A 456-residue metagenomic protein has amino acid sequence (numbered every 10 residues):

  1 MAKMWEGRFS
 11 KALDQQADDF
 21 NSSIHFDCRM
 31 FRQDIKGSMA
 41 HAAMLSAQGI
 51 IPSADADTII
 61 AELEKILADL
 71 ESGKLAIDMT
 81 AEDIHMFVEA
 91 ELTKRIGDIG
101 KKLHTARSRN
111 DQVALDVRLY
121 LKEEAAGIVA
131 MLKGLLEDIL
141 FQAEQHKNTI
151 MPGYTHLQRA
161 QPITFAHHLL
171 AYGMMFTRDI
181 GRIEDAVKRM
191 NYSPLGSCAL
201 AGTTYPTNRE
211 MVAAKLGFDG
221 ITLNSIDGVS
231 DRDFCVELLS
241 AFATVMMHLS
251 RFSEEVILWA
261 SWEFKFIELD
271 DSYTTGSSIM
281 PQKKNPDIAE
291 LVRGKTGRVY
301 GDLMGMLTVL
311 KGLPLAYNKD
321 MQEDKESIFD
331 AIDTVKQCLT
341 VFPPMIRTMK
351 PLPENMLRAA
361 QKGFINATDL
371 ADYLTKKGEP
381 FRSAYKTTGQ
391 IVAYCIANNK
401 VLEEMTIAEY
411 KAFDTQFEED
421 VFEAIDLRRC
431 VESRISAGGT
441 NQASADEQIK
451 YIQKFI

Functional and structural regions predicted by a protein language model:
M1-G202, T207-A213, T275-G276, D287 (+4 more regions): A helix-coil-helix interface module used to build multimeric assemblies and to scaffold catalytic/cofactor sites
A2-G37, D98-I99, M280-I456: Glycine-rich cofactor/substrate-binding loops
S38, H85, E89, C235-L238 (+2 more regions): Short runs of predominantly hydrophobic/aromatic residues within well-ordered alpha helices that form helix-helix
H41-I51, Y120, H167, V236-T244 (+1 more regions): Short, well-ordered beta-strand elements within core beta-sheets of diverse protein domains
S46, L63-K74, L92, I96-G100 (+17 more regions): Structural signal for hydrophobic packing residues in well-ordered secondary-structure cores of soluble enzyme domains
I50-I51, F218, E379, K400: Helix N-cap/coil-helix junction residues
V129, E144, P152, Q158-G312 (+3 more regions): Charged, flexible cofactor/metal-binding loops and thiol motifs
